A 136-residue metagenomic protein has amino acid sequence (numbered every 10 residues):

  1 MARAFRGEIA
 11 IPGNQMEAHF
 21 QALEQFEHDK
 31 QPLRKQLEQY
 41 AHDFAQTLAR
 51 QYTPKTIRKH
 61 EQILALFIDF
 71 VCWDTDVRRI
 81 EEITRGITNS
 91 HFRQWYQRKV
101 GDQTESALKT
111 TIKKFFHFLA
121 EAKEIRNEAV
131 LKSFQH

Functional and structural regions predicted by a protein language model:
A2-A49: N-terminal DNA-binding module of tyrosine recombinases/phage integrases
A4, Q25-F26, H42-H136: N-terminal core-binding DNA-recognition domain of tyrosine recombinases/integrases
